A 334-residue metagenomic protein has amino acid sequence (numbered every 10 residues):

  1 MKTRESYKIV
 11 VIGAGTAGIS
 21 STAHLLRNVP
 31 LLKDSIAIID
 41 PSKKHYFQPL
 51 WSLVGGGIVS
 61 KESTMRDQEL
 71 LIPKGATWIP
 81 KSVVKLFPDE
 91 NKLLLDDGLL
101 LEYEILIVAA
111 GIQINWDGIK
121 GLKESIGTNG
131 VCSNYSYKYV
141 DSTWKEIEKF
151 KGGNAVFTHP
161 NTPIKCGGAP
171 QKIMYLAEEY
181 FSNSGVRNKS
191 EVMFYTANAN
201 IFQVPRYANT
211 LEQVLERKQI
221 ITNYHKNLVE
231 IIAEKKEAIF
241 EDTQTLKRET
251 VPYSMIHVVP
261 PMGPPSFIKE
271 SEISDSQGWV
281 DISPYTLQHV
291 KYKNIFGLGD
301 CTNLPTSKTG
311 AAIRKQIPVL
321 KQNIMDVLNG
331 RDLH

Functional and structural regions predicted by a protein language model:
M1-S6, A76-K172, L176-G185, L246 (+1 more regions): FAD-binding core/adjacent interface of flavoenzyme oxidoreductases
K2-T77, N161-P205: Beta1-alpha1 glycine-rich phosphate/pyrophosphate-binding loop at the start of Rossmann-like nucleotide-binding domains
H24-R27, W51-V54, K120-E124, P170-I173 (+3 more regions): Short, glycine/charged-enriched secondary-structure capping and boundary segments
A76-L93, L101, E178-Q277, D332: A Rossmann-like FAD-binding core segment of flavoenzymes
I114-G118, K123-K151, S254-Q316, M325: FAD-site-proximal beta/loop scaffold in flavoenzymes
I164-K165, L304-P305, L328-R331: Short, solvent-exposed loop/turn segments at secondary-structure junctions
E179, I313-H334: Internal hydrophobic alpha-helix adjacent to the cofactor/substrate pocket in enzyme cavities
